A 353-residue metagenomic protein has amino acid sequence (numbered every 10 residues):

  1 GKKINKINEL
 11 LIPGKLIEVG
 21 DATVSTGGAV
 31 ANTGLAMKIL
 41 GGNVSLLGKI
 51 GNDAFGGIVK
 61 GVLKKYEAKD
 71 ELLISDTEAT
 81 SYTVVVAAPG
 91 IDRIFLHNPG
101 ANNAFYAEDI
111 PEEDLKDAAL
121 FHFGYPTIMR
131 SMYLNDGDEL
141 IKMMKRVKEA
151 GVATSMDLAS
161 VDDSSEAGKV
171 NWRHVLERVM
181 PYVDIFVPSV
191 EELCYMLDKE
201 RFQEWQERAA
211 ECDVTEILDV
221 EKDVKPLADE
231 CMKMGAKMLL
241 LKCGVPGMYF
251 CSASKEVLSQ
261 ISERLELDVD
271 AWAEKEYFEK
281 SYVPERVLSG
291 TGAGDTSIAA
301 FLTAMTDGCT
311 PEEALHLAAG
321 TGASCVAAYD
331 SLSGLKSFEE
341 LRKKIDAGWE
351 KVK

Functional and structural regions predicted by a protein language model:
G1-L47, A54-K65, G90, D268-K275 (+3 more regions): Glycine-rich phosphate/adenosyl-contacting loop at the front of the ribokinase-like
K2, A22, G61-E78, V85-P284 (+2 more regions): Ribokinase/PfkB-type carbohydrate-kinase core domain
G27, K242-V245, G292-G294: A short acidic Gly-Thr/Ser loop motif
A29-N32, F55, A79-Y82, D295-I298: Short glycine/serine/threonine-rich phosphate/pyrophosphate-binding segments that cradle anionic phosphate groups
L35, G42, C194-L197, Y249 (+3 more regions): Short, small-residue alpha-helix embedded
L47-K49, L73: Structural motif
R201, T306-D307, A327: Amphipathic alpha-helix from the class-I
S324-S333: Short arginine-rich
